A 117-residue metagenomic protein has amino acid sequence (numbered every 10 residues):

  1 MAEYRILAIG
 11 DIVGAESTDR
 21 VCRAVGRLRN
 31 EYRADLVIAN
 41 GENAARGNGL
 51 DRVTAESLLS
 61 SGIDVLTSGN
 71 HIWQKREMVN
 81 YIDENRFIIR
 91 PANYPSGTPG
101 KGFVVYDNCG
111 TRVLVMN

Functional and structural regions predicted by a protein language model:
M1-N117: Acidic, metal/ion-coordinating pockets
